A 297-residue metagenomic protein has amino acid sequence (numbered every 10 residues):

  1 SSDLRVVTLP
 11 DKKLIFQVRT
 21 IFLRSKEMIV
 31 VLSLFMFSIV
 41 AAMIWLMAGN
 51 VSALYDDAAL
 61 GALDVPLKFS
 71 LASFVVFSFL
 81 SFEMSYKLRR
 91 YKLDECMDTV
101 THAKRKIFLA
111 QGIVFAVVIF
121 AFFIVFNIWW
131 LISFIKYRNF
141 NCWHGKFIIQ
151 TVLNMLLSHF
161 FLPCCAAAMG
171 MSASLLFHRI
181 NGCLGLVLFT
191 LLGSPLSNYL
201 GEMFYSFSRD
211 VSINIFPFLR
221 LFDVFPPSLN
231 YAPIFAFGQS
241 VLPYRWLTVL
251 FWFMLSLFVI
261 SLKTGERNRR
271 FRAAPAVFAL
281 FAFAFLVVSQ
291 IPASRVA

Functional and structural regions predicted by a protein language model:
S2, A48-S52, L184-F271, I291-A297: Terminal transmembrane helical anchor/hairpin motif
S2-L88, M254-V277, F281-A297: Hydrophobic alpha-helical transmembrane segments
R24-M43, V76-S78, V114-I124, M203-P217: Alpha-helical transmembrane segments of integral membrane proteins, especially early/N-terminal helices
V30-L34, R179-S197, P275-A279: Pore- or pathway-lining transmembrane helices of multi-pass membrane proteins that form conduits for solutes/ions
F37-W45, F123-W129, L188-L200, F281-Q290: Aromatic-anchored segments of alpha-helical transmembrane domains
A42-V76, F82-E83, L109-H178: Secretory targeting signals
F82-V118: Helix-loop-helix units of permease transmembrane domains in multi-pass membrane transporters, especially ABC
M97, K106, A173-N181, L262-A273: Membrane-interface helix-boundary motifs at transmembrane edges
